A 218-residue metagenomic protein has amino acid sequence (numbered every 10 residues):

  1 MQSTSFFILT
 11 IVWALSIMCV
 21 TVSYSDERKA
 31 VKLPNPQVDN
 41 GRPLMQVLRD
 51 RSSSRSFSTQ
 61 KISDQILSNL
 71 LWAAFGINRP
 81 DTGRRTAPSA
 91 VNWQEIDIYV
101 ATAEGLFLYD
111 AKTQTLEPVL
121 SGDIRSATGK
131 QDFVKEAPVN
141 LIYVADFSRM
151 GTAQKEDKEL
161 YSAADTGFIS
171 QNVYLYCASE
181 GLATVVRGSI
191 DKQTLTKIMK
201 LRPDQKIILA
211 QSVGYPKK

Functional and structural regions predicted by a protein language model:
M1-L9: Positively charged n-region of N-terminal signal peptides that target proteins for export
I8-C19: Bacterial N-terminal signal peptides
V22-A137: N-terminal amphipathic, basic helical "cap/leader" segment at the start of enzyme domains
Q37, Y143-F147, Y215: Short, small-residue-rich loop/turn micro-motifs
R51, L70, I98, V139-Y143 (+2 more regions): Small-aliphatic-rich amphipathic alpha-helix that forms the alpha element of a beta-alpha
K135-P138, D204-K206: Short coil/turn connectors at secondary-structure junctions
L182, K200-L201: Helix N-cap/coil-helix junction residues
L201-K218: A glycine-rich helix N-cap at a beta->alpha junction
